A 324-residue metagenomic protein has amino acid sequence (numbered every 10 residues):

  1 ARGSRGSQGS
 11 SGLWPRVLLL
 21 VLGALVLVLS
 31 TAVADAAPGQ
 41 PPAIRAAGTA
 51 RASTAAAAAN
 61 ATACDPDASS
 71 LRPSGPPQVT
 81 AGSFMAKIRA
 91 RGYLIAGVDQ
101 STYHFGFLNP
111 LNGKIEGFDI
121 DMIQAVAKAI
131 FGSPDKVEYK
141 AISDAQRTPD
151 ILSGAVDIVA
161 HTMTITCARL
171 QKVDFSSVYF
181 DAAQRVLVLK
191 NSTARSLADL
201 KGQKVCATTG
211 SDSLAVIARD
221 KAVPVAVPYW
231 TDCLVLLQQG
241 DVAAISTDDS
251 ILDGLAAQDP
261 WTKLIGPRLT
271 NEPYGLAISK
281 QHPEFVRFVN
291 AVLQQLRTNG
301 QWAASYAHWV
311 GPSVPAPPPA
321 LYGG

Functional and structural regions predicted by a protein language model:
R45-V79, I120, S211-D212, L276-V314: Extended ligand-binding regions for polar small-molecule ligands
A57-V159: Extracytoplasmic small-molecule ligand-binding "clamshell" domains of the periplasmic binding protein/Venus flytrap
A81, V137-P149, S192, V225-V235 (+1 more regions): Short helix-initiation/N-cap motifs at beta->coil->alpha
L94, D135, L152-H161, K204 (+2 more regions): Alpha-to-beta junction loops
L94-V98, E116, L197-L214: Short loop->beta-strand "edge-of-pocket" segments that line small-molecule binding or catalytic clefts across diverse
Q124, K128, D135-D199: Acidic, polar ligand-binding/catalytic clefts
Q146, T162-Q171, Q238-N271: A ligand-binding cleft/hinge motif common to bilobed small-molecule-binding domains
F180-V188, D249, D253-L293, S313-G324: Periplasmic-binding protein-like
